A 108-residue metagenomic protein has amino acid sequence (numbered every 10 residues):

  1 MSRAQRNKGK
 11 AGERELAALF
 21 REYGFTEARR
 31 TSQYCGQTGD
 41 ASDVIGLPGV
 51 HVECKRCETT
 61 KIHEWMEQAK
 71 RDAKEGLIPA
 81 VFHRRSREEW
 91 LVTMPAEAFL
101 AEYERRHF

Functional and structural regions predicted by a protein language model:
M1-F108: Catalytic phosphate/metal-binding cores of nucleic-acid and nucleotide-processing enzymes, i.e., regions that mediate
